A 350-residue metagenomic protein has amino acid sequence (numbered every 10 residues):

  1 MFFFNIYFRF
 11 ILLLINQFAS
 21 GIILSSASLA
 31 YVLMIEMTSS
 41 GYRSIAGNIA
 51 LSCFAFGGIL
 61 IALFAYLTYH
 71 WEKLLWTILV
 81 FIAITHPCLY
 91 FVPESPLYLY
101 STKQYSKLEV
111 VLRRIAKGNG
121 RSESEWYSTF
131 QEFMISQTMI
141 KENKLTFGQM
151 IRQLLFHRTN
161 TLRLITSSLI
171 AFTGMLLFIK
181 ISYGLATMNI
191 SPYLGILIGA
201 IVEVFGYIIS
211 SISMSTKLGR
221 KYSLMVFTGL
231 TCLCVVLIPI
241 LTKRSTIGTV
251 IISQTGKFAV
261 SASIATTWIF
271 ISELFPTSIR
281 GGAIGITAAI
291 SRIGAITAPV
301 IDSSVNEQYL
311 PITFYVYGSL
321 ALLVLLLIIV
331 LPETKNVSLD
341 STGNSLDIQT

Functional and structural regions predicted by a protein language model:
F3-I15, Y69-E72, I240-I251: Helix-loop junctions at membrane interfaces in 12-TM secondary transporters
L14, S26-A30, I59, S95 (+4 more regions): Transmembrane alpha-helix boundary/hinge residues in polytopic small-molecule transporters
L14-S52: Cytoplasmic helix-loop-helix junction between adjacent transmembrane helices in 12-TM secondary transporters
Q17, L51, A171-G174, S182-T350: C-terminal transmembrane bundle
S20, V32-E36, A65, L97 (+3 more regions): Helix-terminus/helix-capping segments at the ends of transmembrane helices and short amphipathic helices
M34-R43, K103, I271-R280: Paired intracellular helix-loop junctions of major facilitator superfamily
Y69-M139, G318-T350: Central mid-sequence intracellular linker of multi-pass
G118-Y183, T187-M188, T350: Flexible cytoplasmic loops linking transmembrane helices in multi-pass membrane transporters
